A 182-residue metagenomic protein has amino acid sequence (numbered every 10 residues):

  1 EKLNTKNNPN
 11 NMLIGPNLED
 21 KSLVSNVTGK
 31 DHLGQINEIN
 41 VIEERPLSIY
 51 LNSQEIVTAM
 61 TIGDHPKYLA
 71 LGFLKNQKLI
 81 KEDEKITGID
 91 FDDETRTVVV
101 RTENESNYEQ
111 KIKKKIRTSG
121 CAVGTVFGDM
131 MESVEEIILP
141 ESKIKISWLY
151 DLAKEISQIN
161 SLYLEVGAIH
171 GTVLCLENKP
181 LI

Functional and structural regions predicted by a protein language model:
N8-E177, L181-I182: Intrinsically disordered, low-complexity regions enriched in acidic/Ser/Thr/Pro/Gln residues
